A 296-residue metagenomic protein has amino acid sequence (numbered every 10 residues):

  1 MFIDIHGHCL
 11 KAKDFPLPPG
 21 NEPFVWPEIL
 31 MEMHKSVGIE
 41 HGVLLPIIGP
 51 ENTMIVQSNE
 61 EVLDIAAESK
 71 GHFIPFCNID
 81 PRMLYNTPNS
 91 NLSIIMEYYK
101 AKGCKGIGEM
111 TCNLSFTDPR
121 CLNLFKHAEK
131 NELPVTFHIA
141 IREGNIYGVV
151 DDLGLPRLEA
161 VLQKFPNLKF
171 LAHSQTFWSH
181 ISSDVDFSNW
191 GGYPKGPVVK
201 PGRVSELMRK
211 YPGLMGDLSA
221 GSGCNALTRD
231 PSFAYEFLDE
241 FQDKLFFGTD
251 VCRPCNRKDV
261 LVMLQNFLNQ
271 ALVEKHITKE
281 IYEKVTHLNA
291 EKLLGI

Functional and structural regions predicted by a protein language model:
M1-H41, F241-F246, C252-I296: Mid-to-C-terminal alpha-helical segments outside catalytic/metal-binding sites
F2-I5, V43-P46, F76-N78, G108 (+3 more regions): Active-site neighborhood of phospho(di)ester-bond hydrolases with catalytic His/Asp-centered motifs
H6, H34, V62, A66 (+7 more regions): Conserved, mostly hydrophobic/aromatic
C9, I48-G49, I79-M83, N113 (+4 more regions): Active-site-proximal loop/turn and secondary-structure-junction residues that shape catalytic pockets, frequently
P23-E32, M54-I65, S90-I94, G154-E159 (+2 more regions): Alpha-helical scaffolding within the catalytic cores of extracellular/periplasmic polymer-degrading hydrolases
S36-E40, E68-H72, K102, V161-L168 (+3 more regions): A structural motif corresponding to the C-terminal end of an alpha-helix and its immediate exit/capping segment
H41, T53-L153: Active-site gating/metal-coordination segments in enzymes
G106, D118-F247, C255: Catalytic pocket-lining loop regions of alpha/beta-barrel enzymes, especially the amidohydrolase/enolase/GH5 lineages
